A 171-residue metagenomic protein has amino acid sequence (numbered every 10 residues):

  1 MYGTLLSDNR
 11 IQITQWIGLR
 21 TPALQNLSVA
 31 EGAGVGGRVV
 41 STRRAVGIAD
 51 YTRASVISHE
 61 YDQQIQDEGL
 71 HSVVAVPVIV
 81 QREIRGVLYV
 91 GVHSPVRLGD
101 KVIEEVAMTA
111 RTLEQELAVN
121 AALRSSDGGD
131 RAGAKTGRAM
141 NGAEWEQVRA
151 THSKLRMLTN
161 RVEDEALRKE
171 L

Functional and structural regions predicted by a protein language model:
M1-I13, N120, E165-R168: Helix-loop-beta substructure at the N-terminus of cytosolic sensory domains that couple signal/ligand detection
T4-L6, I13-E60, Q66, H71: Regulatory sensory and allosteric helical modules in signal-transduction proteins and certain transcription factors
S41-A45, E105-L123: Signal-transmission/dimerization alpha-helices at domain junctions
S72-I79: A short, aliphatic-rich beta-strand micro-motif
G86-V87: Short glycine-/small-residue motifs
G91-V106, E116: Regulatory loop-to-helix N-cap segments in sensory/regulatory domains that couple ligand/signal detection
A118-L171: Signal-transducing coiled-coil/dimerization helices and immediately adjacent hinge/linker segments that couple sensory
